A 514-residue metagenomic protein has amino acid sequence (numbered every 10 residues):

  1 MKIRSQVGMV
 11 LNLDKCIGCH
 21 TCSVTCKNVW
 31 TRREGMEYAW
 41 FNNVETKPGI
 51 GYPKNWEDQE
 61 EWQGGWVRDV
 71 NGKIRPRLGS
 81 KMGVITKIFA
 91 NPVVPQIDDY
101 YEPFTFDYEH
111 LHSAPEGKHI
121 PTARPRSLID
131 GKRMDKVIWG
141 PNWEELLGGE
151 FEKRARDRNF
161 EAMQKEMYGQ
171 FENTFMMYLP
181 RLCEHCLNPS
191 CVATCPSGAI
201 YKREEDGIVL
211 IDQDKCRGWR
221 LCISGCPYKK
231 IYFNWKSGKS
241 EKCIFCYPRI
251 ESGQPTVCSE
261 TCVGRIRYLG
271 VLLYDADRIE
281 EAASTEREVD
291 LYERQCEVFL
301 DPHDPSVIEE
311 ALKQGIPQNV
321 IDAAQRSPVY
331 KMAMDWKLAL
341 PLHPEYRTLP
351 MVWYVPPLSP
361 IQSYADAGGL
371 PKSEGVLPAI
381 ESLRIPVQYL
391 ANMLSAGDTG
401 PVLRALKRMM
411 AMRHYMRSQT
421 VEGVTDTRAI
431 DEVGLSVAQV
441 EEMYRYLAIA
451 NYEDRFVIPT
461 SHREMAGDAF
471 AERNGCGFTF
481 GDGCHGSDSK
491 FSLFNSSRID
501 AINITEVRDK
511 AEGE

Functional and structural regions predicted by a protein language model:
M1-E514: Non-ligating segments of multi-cofactor redox enzymes
